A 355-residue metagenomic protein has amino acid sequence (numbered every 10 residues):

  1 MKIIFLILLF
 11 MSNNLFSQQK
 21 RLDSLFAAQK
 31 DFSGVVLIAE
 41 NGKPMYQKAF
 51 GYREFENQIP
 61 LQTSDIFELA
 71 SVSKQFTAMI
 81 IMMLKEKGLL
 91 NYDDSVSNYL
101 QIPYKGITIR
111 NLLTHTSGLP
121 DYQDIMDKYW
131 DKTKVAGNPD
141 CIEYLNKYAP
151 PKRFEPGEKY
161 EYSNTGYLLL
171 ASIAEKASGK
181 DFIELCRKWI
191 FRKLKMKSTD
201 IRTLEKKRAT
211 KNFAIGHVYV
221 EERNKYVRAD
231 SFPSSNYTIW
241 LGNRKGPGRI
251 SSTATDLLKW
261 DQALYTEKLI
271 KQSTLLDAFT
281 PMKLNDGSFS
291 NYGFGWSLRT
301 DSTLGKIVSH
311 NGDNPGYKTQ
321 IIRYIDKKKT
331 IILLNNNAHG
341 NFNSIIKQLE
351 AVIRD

Functional and structural regions predicted by a protein language model:
M1-K20: Bacterial Sec-dependent N-terminal signal peptides
Q19-F67, L89-D94, A149-K152: Short, conserved catalytic-motif segment at the N-terminal edge
D23, V36, G42, I66-D93 (+3 more regions): Active-site SXXK
G51-F55, L241, A338-G340: A short acidic/small-residue loop/turn micro-motif
I80, I307-H310, Q320-N337: Short, well-ordered beta-strand elements
Y92-K105, L194: Short, glycine/proline-biased beta-turn/loop segments that scaffold the active-site neighborhood
I107-I307, N311: Short, surface-exposed loop or secondary-structure junction motifs that flank catalytic or metal-binding residues
N337-D355: Short, gly/Ser/Thr-rich active-site loops of penicillin-recognizing serine hydrolases
